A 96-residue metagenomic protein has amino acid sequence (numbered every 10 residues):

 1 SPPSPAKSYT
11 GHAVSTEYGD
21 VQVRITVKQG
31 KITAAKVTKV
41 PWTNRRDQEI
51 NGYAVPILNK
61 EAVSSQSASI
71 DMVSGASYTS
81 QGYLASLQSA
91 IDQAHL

Functional and structural regions predicted by a protein language model:
S1-A6: N-terminal low-complexity, Pro/Thr-rich disordered segments that flank secretion/membrane-targeting signals
H12-L96: Active-site- and interface-proximal helix/loop "cap" or "latch" segments in soluble metabolic and energy-transducing
